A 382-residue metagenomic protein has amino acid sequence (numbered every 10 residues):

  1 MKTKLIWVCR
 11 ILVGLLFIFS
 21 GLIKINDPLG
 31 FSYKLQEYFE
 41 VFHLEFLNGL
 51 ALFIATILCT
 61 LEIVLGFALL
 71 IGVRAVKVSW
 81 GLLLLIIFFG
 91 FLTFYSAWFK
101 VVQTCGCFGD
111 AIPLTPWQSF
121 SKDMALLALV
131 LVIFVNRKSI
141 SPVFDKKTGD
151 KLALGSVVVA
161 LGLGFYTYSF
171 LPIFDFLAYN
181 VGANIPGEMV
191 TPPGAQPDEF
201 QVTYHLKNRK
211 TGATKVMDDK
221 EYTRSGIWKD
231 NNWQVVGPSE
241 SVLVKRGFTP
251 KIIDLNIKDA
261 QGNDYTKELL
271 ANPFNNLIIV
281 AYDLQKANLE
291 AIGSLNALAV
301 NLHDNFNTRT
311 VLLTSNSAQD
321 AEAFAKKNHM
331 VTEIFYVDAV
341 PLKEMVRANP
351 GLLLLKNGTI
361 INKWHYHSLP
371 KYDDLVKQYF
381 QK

Functional and structural regions predicted by a protein language model:
T3-N26, A51-L92, A128, I133-F134: Functionalized membrane-embedded alpha-helices
I18, T310, N328-N349: Short, internal strand/loop/helix patches that form the active-site neighborhood or redox-interaction surface
I87-I140: Membrane-embedded alpha-helical segments of integral membrane proteins
F144-F176: Internal/C-terminal transmembrane anchor helices
G164-E268: Membrane-interface segments at or immediately adjacent to transmembrane helices that form the boundary between
A178-G187, T359-K382: Thiol-/selenol-based redox modules, centered on thioredoxin-like and closely related oxidoreductase domains
Y204-A213, P350-W364: A short, hydrophobic beta-strand/beta-hairpin element that forms part of a small beta-sheet core
I253-K258, T266-A287: Short active-site neighborhood of thiol/selenol oxidoreductases, capturing the structured segment around
